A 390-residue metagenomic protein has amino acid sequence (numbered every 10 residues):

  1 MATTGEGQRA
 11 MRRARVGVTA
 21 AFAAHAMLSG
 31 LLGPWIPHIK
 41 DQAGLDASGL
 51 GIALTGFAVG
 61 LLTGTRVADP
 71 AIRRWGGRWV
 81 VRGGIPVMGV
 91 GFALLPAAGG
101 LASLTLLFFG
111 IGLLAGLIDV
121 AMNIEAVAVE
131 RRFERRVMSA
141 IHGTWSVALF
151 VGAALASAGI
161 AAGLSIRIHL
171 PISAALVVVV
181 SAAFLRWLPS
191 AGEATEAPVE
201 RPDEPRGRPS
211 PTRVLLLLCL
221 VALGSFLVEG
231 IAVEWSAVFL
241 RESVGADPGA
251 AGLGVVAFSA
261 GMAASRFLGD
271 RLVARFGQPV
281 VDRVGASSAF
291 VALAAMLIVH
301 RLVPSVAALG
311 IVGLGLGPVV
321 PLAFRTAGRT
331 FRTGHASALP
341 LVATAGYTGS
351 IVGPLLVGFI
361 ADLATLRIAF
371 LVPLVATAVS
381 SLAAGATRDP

Functional and structural regions predicted by a protein language model:
G7-P37, D41, F109, T212-V228 (+1 more regions): Pair of pore-lining "gating" transmembrane helices in MFS-fold secondary transporters
G33-S48, E234-A250: Short amphipathic helix-loop junctions that connect adjacent transmembrane helices in Major Facilitator Superfamily/SLC
I39-K40, A71-I72, A158-G163, L240-R241 (+4 more regions): Interfacial helix-cap and linker-helix signal at transmembrane-aqueous boundaries of multi-pass secondary transporters
G44, G76, A97-A102, G245 (+1 more regions): Helix-breaking motifs and short loop linkers at transmembrane-helix boundaries and internal kinks in secondary membrane
L62-G77, I160, S265-Q278, A361-D362: Helix-to-loop junctions at the C-terminal end of transmembrane segments in multipass secondary transporters
R78-V81, I85, D282: Primarily marks hydrophobic transmembrane alpha-helices of the MFS/SLC 12-helix fold
S103, I141-G192: Helix-loop-helix hairpin linking two adjacent transmembrane segments in secondary transporters
L117-R132, P318-F331: Intracellular juxtamembrane helix-capping segments at the cytosolic ends of symmetry-related transmembrane helices
